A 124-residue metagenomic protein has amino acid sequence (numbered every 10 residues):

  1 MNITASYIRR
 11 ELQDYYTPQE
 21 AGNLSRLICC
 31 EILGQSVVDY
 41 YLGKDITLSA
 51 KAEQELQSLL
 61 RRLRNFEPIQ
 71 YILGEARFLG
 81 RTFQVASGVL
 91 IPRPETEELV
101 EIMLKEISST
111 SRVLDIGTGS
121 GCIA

Functional and structural regions predicted by a protein language model:
M1-L73: N-terminal auxiliary segments of SAM/dcSAM-dependent transferases
K44, Q54-A124: SAM-dependent Rossmann-like transferase core, predominantly class I methyltransferases with a strong bias toward
